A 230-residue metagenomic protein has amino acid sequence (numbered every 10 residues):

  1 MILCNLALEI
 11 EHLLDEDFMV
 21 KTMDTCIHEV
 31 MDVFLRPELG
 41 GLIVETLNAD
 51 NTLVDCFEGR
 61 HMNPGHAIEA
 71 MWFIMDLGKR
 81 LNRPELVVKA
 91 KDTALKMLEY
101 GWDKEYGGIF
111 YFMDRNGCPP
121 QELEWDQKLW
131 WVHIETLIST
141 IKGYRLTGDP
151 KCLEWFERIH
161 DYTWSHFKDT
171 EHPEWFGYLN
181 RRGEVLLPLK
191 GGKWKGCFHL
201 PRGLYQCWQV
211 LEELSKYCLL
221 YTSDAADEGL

Functional and structural regions predicted by a protein language model:
M1-L220: Glycan-recognition and catalytic cores of secretory/periplasmic carbohydrate-active enzymes
Y221-L230: Single conserved hydrophobic/aromatic residue that forms the stacking wall/gate of nucleotide- or nucleobase-binding
